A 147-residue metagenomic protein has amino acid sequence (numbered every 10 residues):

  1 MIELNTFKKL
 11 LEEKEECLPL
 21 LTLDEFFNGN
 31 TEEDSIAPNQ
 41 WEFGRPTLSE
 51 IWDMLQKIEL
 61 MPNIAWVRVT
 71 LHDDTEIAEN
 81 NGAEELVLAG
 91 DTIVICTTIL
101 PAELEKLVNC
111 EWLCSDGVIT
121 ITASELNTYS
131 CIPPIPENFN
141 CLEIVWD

Functional and structural regions predicted by a protein language model:
M1-I99, E103-N109: Long, contiguous N-terminal structural blocks used for assembly/anchoring
S115-D147: Acidic, proline/glycine-rich low-complexity IDRs
